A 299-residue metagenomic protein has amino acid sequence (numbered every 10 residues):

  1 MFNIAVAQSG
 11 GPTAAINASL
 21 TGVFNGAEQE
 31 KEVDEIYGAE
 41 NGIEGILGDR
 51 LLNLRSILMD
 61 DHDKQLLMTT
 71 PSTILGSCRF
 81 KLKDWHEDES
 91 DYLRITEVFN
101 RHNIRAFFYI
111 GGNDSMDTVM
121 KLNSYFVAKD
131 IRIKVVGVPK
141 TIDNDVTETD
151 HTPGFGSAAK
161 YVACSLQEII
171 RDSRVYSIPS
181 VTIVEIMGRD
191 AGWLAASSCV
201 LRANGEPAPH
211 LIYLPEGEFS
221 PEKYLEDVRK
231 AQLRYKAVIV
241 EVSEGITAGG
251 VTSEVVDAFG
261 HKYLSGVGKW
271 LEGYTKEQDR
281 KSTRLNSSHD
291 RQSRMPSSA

Functional and structural regions predicted by a protein language model:
M1-L51: N-terminal phosphate-binding or glycine-rich loops at protein starts, especially the Walker A/P-loop of NTPases
F2-V6, L67-K81, K140-D150, S177-S180: Gly-rich Lys/Arg/Thr-decorated short loops/hinges at beta-loop-alpha junctions or inter-strand turns that position
S9-G11, F80, G112-D114, T141 (+1 more regions): Short glycine-rich anion-binding loops that position phosphate/pyrophosphate groups of nucleotides and phosphorylated
T13-V23, I46-L47, K83, S90-L93 (+5 more regions): Short glycine/serine/threonine-rich phosphate/pyrophosphate-binding segments that cradle anionic phosphate groups
A39, V98, A106-G111, D117-R132 (+2 more regions): Accessory alpha-helical/coil subdomains and C-terminal extensions that flank or cap enzyme catalytic cores
D49-R105, D114, F155, K160 (+1 more regions): Glycine-rich oxoanion-binding loops at beta->alpha junctions
K281, L285-A299: Single conserved hydrophobic/aromatic residue that forms the stacking wall/gate of nucleotide- or nucleobase-binding
